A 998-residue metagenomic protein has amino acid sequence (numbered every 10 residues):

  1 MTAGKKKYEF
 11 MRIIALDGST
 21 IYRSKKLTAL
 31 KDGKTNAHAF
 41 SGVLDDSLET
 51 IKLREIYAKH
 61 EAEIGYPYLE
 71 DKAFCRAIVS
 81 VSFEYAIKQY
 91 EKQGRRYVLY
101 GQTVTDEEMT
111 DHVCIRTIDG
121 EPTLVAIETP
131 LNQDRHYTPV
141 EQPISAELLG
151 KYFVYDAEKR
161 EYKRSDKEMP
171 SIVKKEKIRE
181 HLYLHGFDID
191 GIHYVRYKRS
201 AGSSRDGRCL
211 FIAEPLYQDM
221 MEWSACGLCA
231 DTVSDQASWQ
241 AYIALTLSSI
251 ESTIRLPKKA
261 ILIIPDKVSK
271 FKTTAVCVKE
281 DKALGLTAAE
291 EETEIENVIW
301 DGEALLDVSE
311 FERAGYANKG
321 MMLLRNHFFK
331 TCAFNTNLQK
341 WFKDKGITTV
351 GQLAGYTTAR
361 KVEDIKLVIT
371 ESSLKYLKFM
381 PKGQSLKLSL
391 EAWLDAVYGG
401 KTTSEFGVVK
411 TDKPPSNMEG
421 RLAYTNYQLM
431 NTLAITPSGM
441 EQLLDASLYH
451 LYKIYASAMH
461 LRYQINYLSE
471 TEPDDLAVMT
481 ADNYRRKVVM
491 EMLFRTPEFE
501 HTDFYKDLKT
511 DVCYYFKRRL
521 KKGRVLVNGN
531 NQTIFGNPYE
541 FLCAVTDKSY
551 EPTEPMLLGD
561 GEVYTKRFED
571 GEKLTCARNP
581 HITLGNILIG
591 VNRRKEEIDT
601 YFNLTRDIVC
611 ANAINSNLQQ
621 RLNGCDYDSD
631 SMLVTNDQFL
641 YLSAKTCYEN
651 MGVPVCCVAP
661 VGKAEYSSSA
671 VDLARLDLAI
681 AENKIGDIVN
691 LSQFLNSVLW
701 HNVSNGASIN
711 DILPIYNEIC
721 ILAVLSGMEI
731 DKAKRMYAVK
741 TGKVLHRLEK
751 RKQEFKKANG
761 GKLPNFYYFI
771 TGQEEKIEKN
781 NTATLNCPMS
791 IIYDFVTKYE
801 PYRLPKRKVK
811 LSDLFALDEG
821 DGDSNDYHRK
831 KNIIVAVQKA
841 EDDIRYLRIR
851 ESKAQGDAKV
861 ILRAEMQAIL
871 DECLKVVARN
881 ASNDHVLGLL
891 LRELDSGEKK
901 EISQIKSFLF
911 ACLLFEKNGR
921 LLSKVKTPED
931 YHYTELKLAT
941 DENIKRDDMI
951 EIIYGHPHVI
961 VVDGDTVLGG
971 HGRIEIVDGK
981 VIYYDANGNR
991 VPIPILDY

Functional and structural regions predicted by a protein language model:
M1-G624, S631, T635-Y998: Beta-strand-enriched accessory nucleic-acid recognition/scaffold domains that flank the catalytic cores of large
